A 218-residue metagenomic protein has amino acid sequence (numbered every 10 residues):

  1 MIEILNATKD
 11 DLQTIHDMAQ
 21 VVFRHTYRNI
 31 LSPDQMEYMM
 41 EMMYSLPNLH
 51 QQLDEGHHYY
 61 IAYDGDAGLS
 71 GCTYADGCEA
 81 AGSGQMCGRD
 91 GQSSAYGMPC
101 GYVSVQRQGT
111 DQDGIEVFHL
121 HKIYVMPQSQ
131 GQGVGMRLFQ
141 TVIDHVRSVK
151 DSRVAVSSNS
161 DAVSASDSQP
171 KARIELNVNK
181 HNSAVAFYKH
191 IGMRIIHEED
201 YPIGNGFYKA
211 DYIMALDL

Functional and structural regions predicted by a protein language model:
M1-Q13: Conserved N-terminal entry element of GNAT/NAT acetyltransferase domains
N6-K9, Q20-L31, Q35-Q130, M136-V149 (+3 more regions): Acetyl-CoA-dependent GNAT
D10, T14, V22, N182-S183: Short alpha-helical
V146-D161, S166-N179: Conserved GNAT acetyl-CoA-binding A-motif
P170-L218: C-terminal "cap" of GNAT-fold acetyltransferases
